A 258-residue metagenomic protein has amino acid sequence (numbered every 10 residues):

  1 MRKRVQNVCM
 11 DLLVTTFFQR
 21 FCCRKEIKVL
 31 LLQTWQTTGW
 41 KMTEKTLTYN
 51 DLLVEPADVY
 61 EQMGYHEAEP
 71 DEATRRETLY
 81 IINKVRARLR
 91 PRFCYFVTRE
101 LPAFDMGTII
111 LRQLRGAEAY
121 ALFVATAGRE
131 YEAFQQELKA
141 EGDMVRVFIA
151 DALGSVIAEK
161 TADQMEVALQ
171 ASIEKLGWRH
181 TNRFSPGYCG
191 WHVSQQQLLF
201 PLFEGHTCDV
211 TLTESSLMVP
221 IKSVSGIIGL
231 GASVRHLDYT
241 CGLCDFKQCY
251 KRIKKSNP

Functional and structural regions predicted by a protein language model:
R4, R20, Q36: Cationic, low-complexity basic patches in intrinsically disordered or flexible, solvent-exposed regions
V8-M10: Short hydrophobic alpha-helical segments enriched in small aliphatic residues
L12, F18-C23: Short hydrophobic targeting helices and cationic amphipathic motifs that mediate membrane/organellar targeting
T15-T16, T34-T38: Ala/Thr-enriched low-complexity intrinsically disordered regions
G39-R146: Active-site helix-to-loop segments that bind/position phosphate- or nucleotide-bearing substrates and donors across
P91-E100, Q170-F184: Flexible, glycine/charged-enriched surface loops at secondary-structure junctions
A117-T181: Conserved mixed alpha/beta catalytic, RNA-binding, or beta-rich assembly cores of soluble enzyme, regulatory
L176-K254: Short terminal or interdomain "cap/linker" segment that borders an active site or interface and mediates
